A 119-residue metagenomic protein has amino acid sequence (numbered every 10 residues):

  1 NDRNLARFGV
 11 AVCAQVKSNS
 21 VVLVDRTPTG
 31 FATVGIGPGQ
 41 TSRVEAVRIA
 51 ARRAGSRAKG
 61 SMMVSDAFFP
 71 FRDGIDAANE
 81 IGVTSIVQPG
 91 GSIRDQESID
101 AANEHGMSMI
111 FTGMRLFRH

Functional and structural regions predicted by a protein language model:
N1-H119: ATP-dependent carboxylate/acyl-activation modules
